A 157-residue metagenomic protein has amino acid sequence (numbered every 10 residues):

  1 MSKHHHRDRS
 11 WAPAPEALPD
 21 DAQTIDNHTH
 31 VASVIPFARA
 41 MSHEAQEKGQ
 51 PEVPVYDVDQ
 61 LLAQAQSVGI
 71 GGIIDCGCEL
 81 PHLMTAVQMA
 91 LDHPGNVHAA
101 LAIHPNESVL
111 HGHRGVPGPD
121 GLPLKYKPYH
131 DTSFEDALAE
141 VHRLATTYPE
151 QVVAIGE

Functional and structural regions predicted by a protein language model:
M1-G156: Mid-domain alpha/beta scaffold segments of enzyme catalytic cores
